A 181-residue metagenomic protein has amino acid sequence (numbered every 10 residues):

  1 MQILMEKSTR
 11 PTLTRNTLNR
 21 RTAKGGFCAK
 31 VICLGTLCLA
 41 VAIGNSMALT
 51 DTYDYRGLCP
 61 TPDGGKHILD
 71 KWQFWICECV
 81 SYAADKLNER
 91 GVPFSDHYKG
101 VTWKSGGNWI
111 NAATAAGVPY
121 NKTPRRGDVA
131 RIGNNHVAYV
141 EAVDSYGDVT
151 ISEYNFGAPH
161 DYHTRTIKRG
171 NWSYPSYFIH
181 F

Functional and structural regions predicted by a protein language model:
M1-G25: N-terminal secretory signal peptides that target proteins for export/translocation
T14-T17, I43, A83: Intrinsically disordered, low-complexity peptide-like regions
G25-G26, G35: Residue-identity detector for glycine
A29-K30: Secretory targeting signatures
C33-A40: Bacterial N-terminal signal peptides
V41-D51: Sec-dependent signal peptide cleavage junction
L49-Y154: Secreted/periplasmic proteins that engage bacterial cell-wall peptidoglycan
D51, E141-F181: Aromatic- and glycine-rich peptidoglycan recognition patches
